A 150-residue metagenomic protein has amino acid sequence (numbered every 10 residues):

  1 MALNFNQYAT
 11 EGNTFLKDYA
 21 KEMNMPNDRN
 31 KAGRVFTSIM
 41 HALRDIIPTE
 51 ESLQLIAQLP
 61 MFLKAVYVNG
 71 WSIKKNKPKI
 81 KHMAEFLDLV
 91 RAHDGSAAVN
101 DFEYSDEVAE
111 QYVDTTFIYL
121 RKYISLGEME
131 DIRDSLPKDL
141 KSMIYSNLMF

Functional and structural regions predicted by a protein language model:
M1, F5-Y8, I56, K79 (+3 more regions): Intrinsic-disorder-associated interaction segments
M1-T49: The feature marks the first
N13-L16, L63, D94: Extended amphipathic alpha-helical scaffold segments
D18, E22, L89, H93 (+1 more regions): Residues that form generic nucleotide/phosphate-binding pockets
P26-T37, R44-L53, E103-T115, Y119-D134: Short, low-complexity cationic-aromatic patches
I46-K79, I124-F150: Extended intrinsically disordered, low-complexity coil regions enriched in Ser, Thr, Gly, Ala and often Pro
Y67, W71-I124: Short, solvent-exposed interaction modules
